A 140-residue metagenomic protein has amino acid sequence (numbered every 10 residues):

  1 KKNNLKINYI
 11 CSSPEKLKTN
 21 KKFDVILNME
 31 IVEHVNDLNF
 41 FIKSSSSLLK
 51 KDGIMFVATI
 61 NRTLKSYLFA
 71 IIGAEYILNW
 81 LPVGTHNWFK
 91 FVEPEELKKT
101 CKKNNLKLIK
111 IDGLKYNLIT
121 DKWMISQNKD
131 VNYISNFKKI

Functional and structural regions predicted by a protein language model:
K1-Y67, P94-L97, S135-K139: Conserved SAM-binding loop
N8-I10, I109-D112: General small-molecule cofactor/ligand-binding pocket signal
V35, W88-F91, Q127: Short, solvent-exposed loop/helix junctions and linker helices that flank or host conserved functional motifs
T59, L78-E96: Acceptor-substrate binding/catalytic loop of class I
R62, Y116-L118: Residue-level marker for beta-strand->alpha-helix junctions and adjacent short loops that shape enzyme
Y67-Y76: Short, flexible, mixed-charge acidic loops at enzyme active sites
W88-I111: Short alpha-helix
D121-I140: Core SAM-dependent methyltransferase catalytic element
